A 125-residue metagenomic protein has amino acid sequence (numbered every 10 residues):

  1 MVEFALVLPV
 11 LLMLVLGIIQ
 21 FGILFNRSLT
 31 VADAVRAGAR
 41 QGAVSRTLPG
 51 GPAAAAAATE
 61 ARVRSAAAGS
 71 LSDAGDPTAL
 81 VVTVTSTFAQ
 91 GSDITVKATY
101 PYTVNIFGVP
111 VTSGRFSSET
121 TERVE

Functional and structural regions predicted by a protein language model:
M1-R64: Alpha-helical assembly-interface signal, strongest on the long, hydrophobic N-terminal helix that forms
L29, S72-T78, G114-F116: A generic structural signal for ordered secondary structure
R40, T47, A68-S72, T103 (+1 more regions): Generic structural signal for secondary-structure transition and capping sites
P52-F88: Extracellular/periplasmic head regions of type IV pilus-like filament subunits
F88-V96: A short, glycine/Asx- and small/polar-enriched loop/turn that sits immediately N-terminal to a beta-strand
K97-E125: Low-complexity, S/T/G/P-rich flexible repeat/linker segments used as non-globular hinges and stalks within
